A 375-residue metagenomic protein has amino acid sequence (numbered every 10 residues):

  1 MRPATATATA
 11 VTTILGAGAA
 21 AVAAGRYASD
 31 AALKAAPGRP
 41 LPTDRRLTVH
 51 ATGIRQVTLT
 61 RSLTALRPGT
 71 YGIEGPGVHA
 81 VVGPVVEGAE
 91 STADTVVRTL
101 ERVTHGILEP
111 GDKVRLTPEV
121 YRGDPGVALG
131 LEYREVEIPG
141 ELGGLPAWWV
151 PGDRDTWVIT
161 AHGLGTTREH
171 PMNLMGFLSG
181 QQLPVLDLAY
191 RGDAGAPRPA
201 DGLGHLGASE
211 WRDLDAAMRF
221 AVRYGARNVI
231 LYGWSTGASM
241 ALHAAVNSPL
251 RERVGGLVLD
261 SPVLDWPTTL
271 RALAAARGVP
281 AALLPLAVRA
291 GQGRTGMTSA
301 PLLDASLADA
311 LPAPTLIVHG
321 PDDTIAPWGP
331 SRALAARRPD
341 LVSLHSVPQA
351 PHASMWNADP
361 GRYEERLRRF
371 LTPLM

Functional and structural regions predicted by a protein language model:
M1-A128: N-terminal targeting or regulatory segments adjacent to alpha/beta-hydrolase or S9 domains
E109-D153: N-terminal cap/lid segment of alpha/beta-hydrolase-fold proteins
E141-P197: Short, surface-exposed "cap/lid" segments of acyl-processing enzymes
L203-Y224: Alpha/beta-hydrolase active-site loop
V246-A300: Hydrolase active-site cap/lid region
A310-P312, I317-H319, D323: Short beta-strand/loop motif that positions the catalytic acidic residue of the alpha/beta-hydrolase fold
T324-P330: Conserved alpha/beta-hydrolase "acid-adjacent" motif
A350-E364: Catalytic histidine-centered segment of alpha/beta-hydrolase-like enzymes
